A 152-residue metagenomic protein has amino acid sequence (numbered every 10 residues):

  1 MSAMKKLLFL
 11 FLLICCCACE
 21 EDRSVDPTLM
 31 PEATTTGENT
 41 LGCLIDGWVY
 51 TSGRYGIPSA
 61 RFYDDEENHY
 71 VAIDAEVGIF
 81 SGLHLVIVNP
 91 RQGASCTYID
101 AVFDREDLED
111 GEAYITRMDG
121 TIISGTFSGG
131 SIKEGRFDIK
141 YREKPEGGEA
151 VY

Functional and structural regions predicted by a protein language model:
M1-C19: Sec-dependent bacterial lipoprotein signal peptides
L7-L8, Y63, G135: Residue-level detector of intrinsically disordered/flexible regions characterized by low predicted structural confidence
C16-E38, A150: Bacterial Sec-dependent N-terminal signal peptides
T35-G37, D107-E109, S131: Residues that act as N-cap/strand-start positions at coil-to-secondary-structure junctions
L41, I45, V49-G120: Surface-exposed helix/loop patches within compact recognition domains
I123-Y152: Edge beta-strand at a domain terminus
